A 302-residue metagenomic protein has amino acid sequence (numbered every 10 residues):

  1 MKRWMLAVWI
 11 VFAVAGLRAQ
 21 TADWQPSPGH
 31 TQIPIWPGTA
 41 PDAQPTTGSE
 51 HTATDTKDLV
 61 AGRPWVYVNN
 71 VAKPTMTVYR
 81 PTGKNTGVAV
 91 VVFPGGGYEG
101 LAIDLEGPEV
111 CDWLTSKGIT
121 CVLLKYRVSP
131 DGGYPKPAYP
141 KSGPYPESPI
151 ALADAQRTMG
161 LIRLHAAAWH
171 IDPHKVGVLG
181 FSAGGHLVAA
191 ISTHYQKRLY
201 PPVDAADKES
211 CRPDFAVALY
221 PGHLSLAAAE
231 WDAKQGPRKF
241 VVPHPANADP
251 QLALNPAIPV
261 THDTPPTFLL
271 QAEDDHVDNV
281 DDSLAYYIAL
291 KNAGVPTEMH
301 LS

Functional and structural regions predicted by a protein language model:
W36-G38, V66, M76-T86, W169 (+1 more regions): Short beta-strand-to-loop junctions in surface cap/lid or active-site-entrance loops
T39, P94-E99, E273: Active-site glycine-rich loops that stabilize anionic/oxyanionic intermediates across multiple enzyme folds
T86-G95: Short beta-strand element of the alpha/beta-hydrolase
G97-E106, L123-I150, H194, Y200 (+1 more regions): Cap/lid segment of the alpha/beta-hydrolase catalytic domain
I150-A233, Q251-L252: Primarily recognizes the serine-hydrolase "nucleophile elbow" in alpha/beta-hydrolase and SGNH/GDSL folds
D263, L269-Q271: Short beta-strand/loop motif that positions the catalytic acidic residue of the alpha/beta-hydrolase fold
H276-A285: Conserved alpha/beta-hydrolase "acid-adjacent" motif
K291-S302: Catalytic histidine neighborhood in serine/cysteine hydrolases with alpha/beta-hydrolase-type architecture
